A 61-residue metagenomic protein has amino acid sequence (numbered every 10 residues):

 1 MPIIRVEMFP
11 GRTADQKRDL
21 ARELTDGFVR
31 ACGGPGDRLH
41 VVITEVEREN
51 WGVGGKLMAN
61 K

Functional and structural regions predicted by a protein language model:
P2-K61: A domain-level signal for the structural core that forms small-molecule/cofactor-binding pockets and catalytic centers
